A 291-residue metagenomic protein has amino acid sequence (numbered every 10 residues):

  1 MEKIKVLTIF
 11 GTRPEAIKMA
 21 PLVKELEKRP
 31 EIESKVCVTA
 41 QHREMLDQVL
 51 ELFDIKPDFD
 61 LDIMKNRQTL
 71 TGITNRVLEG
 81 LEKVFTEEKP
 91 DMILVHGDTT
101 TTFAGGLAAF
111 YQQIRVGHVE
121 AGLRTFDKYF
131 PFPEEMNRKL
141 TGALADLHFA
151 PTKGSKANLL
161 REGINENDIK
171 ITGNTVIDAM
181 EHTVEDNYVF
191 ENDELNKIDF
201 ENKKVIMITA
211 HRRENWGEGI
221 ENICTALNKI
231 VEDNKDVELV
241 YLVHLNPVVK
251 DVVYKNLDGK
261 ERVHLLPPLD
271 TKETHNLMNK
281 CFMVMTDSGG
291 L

Functional and structural regions predicted by a protein language model:
M1-A40: N-terminal subdomain of nucleotide-sugar transferases
E31-R76, G80: Conserved nucleotide-sugar phosphate-binding/catalytic loop shared by glycosyltransferases and other
T39, R43-E44, L144-E218: A nucleotide-sugar donor-handling region in carbohydrate enzymes
H42, D47-V49, Q68, Y188-K280: Donor-nucleotide binding loops and adjacent catalytic segments primarily of GT-B fold Leloir glycosyltransferases
L94-Q112: An aromatic- and histidine-rich active-site surface loop
V95-H96, H118, H148, T274-L291: A donor-sugar binding/catalytic signature common to diverse glycosyltransferases and related nucleotide-sugar
G117-F132: A short, histidine- and acid-enriched strand-loop-helix "catalytic/donor-clamping" loop that lines the nucleotide-sugar
E134-L147: Membrane-proximal helix-turn-helix segments that form the acceptor-binding/catalytic region of lipid-linked
